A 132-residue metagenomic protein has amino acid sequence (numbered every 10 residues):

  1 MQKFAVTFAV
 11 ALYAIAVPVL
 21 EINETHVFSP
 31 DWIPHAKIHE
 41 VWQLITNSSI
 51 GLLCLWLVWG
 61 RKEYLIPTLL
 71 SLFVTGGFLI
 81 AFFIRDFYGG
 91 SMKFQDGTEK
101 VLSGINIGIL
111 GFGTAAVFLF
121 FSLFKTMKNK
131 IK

Functional and structural regions predicted by a protein language model:
M1-A11: Cytosolic juxtamembrane helix and N-cap/initiation of the first transmembrane helix
L12-E24: Alpha-helical transmembrane segments of multi-pass membrane proteins
I15-P18, H35-L55, F73-G76: Core segments of alpha-helical transmembrane spans in multipass integral membrane proteins
I22-A36, G90-K100: Membrane-interface interhelical loops and short amphipathic "cap" helices that link adjacent transmembrane segments
N47, L69-D86, G113-T114: Hydrophobic alpha-helical membrane segments
L52-P67: Juxtamembrane helix-break-helix junctions at the cytosolic face of small multi-pass alpha-helical membrane proteins
T98-G113: Individual transmembrane alpha-helices with interfacial aromatic-anchor signatures
F112-K130: Membrane-water interface at the C-terminal end of transmembrane alpha helices
